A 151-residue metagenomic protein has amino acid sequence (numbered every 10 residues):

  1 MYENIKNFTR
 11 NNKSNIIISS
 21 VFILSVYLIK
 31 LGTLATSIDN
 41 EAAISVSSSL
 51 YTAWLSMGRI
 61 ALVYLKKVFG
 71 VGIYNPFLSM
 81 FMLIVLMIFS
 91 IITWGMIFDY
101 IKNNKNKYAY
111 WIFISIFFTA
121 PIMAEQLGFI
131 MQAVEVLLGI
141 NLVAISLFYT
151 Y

Functional and structural regions predicted by a protein language model:
M1-S19, T150: N-terminal membrane topogenic signal
N11-S37: Transmembrane signal-anchor helices characteristic of membrane glycosylation enzymes that use polyprenol
N12-I17, S48-S49, A53, N103-I112: Membrane-interfacial loop-to-transmembrane alpha-helix junctions, especially the N-terminal start
L31-S37, F69, T119-F129: Juxtamembrane "helix-exit" motif on the non-cytosolic side of transmembrane helices
T33-T52: Extracytoplasmic catalytic-loop and juxtamembrane helix elements of membrane-embedded, polyprenol/dolichol-linked
T52-I84: Short hydrophobic/aromatic helix or loop-helix immediately within or flanking a transmembrane segment in polytopic
R59, Y108-Y151: Membrane-interface micro-motifs in multi-pass membrane enzymes
I84-Y110, I145, Y149: Transmembrane-helix motifs of polytopic, lipid-linked glycan transferases
